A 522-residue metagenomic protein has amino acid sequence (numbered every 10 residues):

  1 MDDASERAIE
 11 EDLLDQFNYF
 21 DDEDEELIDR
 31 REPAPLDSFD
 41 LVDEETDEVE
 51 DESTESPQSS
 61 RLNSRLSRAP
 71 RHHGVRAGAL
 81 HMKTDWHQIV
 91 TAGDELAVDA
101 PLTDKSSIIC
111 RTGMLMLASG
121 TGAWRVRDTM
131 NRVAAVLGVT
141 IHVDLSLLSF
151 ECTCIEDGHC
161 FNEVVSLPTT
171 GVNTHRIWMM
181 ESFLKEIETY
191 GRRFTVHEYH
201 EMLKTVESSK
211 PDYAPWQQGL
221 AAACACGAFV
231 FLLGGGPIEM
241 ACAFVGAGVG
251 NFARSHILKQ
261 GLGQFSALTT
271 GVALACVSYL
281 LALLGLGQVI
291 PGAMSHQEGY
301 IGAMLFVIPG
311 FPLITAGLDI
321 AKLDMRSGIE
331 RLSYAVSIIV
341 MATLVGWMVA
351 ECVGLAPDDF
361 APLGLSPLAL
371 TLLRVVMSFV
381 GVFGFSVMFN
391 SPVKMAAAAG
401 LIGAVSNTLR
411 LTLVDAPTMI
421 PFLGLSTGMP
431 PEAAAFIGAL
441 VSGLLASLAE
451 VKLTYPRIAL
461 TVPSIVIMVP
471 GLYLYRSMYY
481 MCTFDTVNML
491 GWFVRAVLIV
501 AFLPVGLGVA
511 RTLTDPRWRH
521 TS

Functional and structural regions predicted by a protein language model:
M1-H197: Soluble N-terminal domains of membrane-associated systems
E6-E10, D15-F17, D29, L36-F39 (+6 more regions): C-terminal transmembrane helix-loop-helix hairpin of multi-pass membrane proteins
C160-V172, S182-K185, D212-G219, M240-G246 (+5 more regions): Hydrophobic alpha-helical transmembrane segments
S166-A243: Hydrophobic alpha-helical hairpins/lids featuring a short glycine-rich hinge
H197-K210, A223-G235, R254-L262, V353-P367 (+3 more regions): Short juxtamembrane and helix-loop transition motifs at transmembrane-helix boundaries in membrane proteins
P211-A316, S386-F389, V393: Core alpha-helical transmembrane segments of integral membrane proteins
A222-F231, A247-F252, V272-L280, I339-A350 (+4 more regions): Hydrophobic core segments of alpha-helical transmembrane domains in multi-pass membrane transport and ion-translocation
S278-Q288, L344-P357, R410-M419, Y473-T486: Hydrophobic alpha-helical transmembrane segments in multi-pass integral membrane proteins
